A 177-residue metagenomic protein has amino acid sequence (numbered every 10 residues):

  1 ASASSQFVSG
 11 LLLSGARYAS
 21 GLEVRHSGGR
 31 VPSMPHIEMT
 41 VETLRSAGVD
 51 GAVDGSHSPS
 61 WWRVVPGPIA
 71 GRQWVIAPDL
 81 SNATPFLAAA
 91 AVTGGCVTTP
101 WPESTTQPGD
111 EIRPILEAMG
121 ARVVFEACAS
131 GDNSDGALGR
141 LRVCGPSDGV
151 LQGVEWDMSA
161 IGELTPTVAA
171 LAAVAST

Functional and structural regions predicted by a protein language model:
A1-T177: Short, structured segments at the rim of ligand-binding sites
